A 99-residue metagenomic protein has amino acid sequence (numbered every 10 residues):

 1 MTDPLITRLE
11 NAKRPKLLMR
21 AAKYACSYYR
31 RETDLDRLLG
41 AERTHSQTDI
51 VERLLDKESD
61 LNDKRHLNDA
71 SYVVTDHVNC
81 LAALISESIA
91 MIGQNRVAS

Functional and structural regions predicted by a protein language model:
M1-H45, D49: Long, non-catalytic architectural segments outside compact domain cores
M1-R8, L55, S59, V97-S99: Eukaryotic intrinsically disordered, low-complexity tracts enriched in Ser/Pro/Thr/Gly and charged residues that serve
E10-R14, S27-R30, G40, D56-S59 (+3 more regions): Generic surface-pattern signal
S46-E58: Short amphipathic alpha-helical heptad-repeat segments
S59-S99: Short, compact, well-ordered microdomains
